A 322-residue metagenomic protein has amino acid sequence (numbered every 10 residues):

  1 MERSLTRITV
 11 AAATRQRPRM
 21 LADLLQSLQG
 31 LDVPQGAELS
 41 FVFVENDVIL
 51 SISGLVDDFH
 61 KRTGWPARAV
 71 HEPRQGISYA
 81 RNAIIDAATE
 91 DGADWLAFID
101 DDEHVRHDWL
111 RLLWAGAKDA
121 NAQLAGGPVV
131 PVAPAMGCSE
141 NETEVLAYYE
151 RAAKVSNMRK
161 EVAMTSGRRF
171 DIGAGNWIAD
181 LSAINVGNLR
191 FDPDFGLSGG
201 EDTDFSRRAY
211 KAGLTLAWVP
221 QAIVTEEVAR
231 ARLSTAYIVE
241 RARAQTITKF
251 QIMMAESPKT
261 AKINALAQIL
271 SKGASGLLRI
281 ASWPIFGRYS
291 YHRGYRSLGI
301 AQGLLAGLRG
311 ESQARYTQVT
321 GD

Functional and structural regions predicted by a protein language model:
I8-M20, L24, L31, V44 (+1 more regions): A conserved hydrophobic helix/loop-capping motif in glycosyltransferases and polysaccharide synthases
S27-V70: Acidic donor-binding segment of Leloir-type glycosyltransferases
N82-W95: Active-site nucleotide-sugar/metal-binding loop of Leloir-type enzymes
G92-H104: Short beta-strand-to-loop acidic/aromatic patch adjacent to the donor-nucleotide binding site
D108-E142: Conserved donor NDP-sugar-binding/catalytic core segment of glycosyltransferases
V145-R169: Short, flexible, basic/aromatic active-site loop/helix in glycosyltransferases
G196-F205: Acidic donor-binding loop at a coil-to-helix junction in glycosyltransferase catalytic cores that engages
E240-I247, P258-D322: Non-catalytic, C-terminal membrane-associated alpha-helical segments of glycosyltransferases
